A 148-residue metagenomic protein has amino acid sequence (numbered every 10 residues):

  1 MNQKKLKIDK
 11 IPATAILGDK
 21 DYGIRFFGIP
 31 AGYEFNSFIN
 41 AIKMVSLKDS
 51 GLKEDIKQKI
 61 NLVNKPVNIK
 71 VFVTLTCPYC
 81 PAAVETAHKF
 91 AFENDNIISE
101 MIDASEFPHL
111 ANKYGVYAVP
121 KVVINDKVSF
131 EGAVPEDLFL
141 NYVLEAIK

Functional and structural regions predicted by a protein language model:
M1, D95-A111: Thiol-based oxidoreductase modules, predominantly thioredoxin-like and allied folds used for disulfide exchange
K4-K10, L110-K121, S129-L138: Thiol/disulfide oxidoreductase modules built on the thioredoxin-like
A13-D49, V123-K148: Non-catalytic, surface beta->alpha helical segment in thiol-disulfide oxidoreductase systems
I29, T74-C77, S105, A133: Short, surface-exposed acidic/glycine-rich loop or hinge patches that mediate macromolecular interfaces
V45-V63: Long, charged amphipathic helices and adjacent flexible linkers at domain junctions
I60-D95: Local sequence-structure signature of Cys/Sec-based thiol-disulfide redox active-site neighborhoods
V71, N94, I102, V116-V128: Positively charged, low-complexity, intrinsically disordered RNA-binding extensions
H88-A91, N112, L144: Class I S-adenosyl-L-methionine
